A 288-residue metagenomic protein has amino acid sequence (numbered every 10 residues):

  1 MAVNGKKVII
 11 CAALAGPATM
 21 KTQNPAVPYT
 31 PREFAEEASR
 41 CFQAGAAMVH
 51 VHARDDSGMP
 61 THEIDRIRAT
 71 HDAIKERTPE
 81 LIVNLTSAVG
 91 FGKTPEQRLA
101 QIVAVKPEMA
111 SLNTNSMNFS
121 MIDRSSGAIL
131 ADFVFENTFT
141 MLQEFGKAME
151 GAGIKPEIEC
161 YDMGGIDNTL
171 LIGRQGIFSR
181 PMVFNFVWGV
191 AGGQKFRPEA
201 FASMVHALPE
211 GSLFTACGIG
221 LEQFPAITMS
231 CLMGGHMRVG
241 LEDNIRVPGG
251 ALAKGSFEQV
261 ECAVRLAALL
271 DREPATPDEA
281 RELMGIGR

Functional and structural regions predicted by a protein language model:
M1-A26, S116-I129: N-terminal small/glycine-rich loop or linker at the start of catalytic domains across soluble metabolic enzymes
A12, M59-L85, L142-F145, M149 (+2 more regions): Alpha-helix-loop-beta-strand connector modules within alpha/beta enzyme cores
A13-E36, T86-P95, A131-E136, E157 (+3 more regions): Active-site mouth loops of central-metabolism enzymes
T22, A47-R68, V187-W188, G192 (+1 more regions): Glycine-rich, proline-tolerant flexible connector loops at the mouths of alpha/beta enzymes
F34, C41, H52, A110 (+4 more regions): Conserved, mostly hydrophobic/aromatic
T61-E136: Active-site beta->alpha loop and helix N-cap motifs at the rims of alpha/beta catalytic domains
M109-E242: Catalytic alpha/beta core domains of metabolic enzymes, predominantly
E199-H206, T228-R288: Structured C-terminal cap/extension of enzyme domains
